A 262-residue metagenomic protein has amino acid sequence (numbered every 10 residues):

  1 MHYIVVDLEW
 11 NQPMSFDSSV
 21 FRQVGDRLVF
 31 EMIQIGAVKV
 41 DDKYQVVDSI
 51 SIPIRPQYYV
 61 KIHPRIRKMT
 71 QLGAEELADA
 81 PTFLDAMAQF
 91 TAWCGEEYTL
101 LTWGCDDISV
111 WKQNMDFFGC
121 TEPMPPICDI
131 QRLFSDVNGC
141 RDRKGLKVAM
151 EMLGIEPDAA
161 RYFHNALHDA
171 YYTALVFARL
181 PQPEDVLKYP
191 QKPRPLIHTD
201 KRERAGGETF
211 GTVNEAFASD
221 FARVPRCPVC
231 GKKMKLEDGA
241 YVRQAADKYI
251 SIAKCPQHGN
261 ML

Functional and structural regions predicted by a protein language model:
H2-I108, N260-M261: Conserved non-catalytic scaffold segment of RNase H-like nuclease domains
V6, C128, H168: Active-site flanking residues adjacent to catalytic metal/cofactor-binding acidic residues
W10-Q12, R132, Y172: Short, glycine/acidic-enriched loop or turn micro-motifs at the edges of active sites
K61, R65-T70, A74-L77, S135-A170: Active-site-proximal helix-loop-helix substrate-binding element of RNase H-like nuclease domains
A92, D116-C120: Short, surface-exposed basic-aromatic patches at helix termini and helix-loop junctions that form
T99-C105, V110-M115, G145-E208, V213-A216: Acidic, Mg2+-coordinating catalytic module of metal-dependent nucleases/exonucleases that use a two-metal-ion mechanism
E122-F134: Conserved beta-strand -> loop -> alpha-helix junction used to position metal-binding or nucleic-acid-contacting
V176-L262: Acidic two-metal-ion nuclease catalytic site recognized across multiple nuclease folds, prominently DnaQ/RNase D-T
